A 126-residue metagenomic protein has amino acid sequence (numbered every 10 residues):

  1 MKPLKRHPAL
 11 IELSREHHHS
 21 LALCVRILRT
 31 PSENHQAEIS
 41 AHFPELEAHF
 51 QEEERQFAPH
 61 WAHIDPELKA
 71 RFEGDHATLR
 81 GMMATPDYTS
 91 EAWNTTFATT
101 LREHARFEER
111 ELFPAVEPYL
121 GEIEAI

Functional and structural regions predicted by a protein language model:
M1-I126: Small-residue-biased structural context
